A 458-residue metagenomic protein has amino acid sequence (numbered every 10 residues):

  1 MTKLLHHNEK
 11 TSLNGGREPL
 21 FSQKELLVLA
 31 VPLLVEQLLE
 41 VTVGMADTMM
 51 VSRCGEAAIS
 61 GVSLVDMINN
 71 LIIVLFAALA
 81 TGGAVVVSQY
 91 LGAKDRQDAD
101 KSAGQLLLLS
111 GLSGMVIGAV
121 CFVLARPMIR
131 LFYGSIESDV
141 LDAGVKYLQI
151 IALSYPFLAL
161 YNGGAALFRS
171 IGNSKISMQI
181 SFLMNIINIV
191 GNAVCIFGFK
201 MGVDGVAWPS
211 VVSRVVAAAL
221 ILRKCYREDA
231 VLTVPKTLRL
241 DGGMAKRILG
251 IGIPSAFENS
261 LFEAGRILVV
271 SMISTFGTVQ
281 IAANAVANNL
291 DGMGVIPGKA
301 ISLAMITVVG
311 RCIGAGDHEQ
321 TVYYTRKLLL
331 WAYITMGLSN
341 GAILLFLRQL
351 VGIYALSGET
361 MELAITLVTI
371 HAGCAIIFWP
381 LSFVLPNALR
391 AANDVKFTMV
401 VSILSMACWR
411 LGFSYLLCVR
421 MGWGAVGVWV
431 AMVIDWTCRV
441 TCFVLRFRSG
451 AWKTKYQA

Functional and structural regions predicted by a protein language model:
M1-A30, V87-S154, I196-I253, V309-A375 (+1 more regions): Short alpha-helical transmembrane segments in multi-pass integral membrane proteins
R17-M49, R53-C54, N70-G82, V86 (+5 more regions): N-terminal transmembrane alpha-helices
V28-D47, I150, M184, S213-A217 (+3 more regions): Transmembrane helical elements of multi-pass membrane transporters/channels
Q37-L38, V74, G114, G118 (+11 more regions): Residue-level hotspots within the lipid-embedded alpha helices of multi-pass solute transporters
L38-S60, I129-S138, V194-M201, S260-M293 (+3 more regions): Helix-terminus/linker motif at the lipid-water interface of multi-pass membrane proteins
E56-M67, G144, L148, A207 (+4 more regions): Small-residue hotspots at the loop-to-helix junctions and early N-terminal turns of transmembrane alpha-helices
I59-A119, L158-S177, V270, I281-L347 (+1 more regions): Small-residue-rich hydrophobic transmembrane alpha-helices
A80, I150-R169, S177-N188, V206-I221 (+5 more regions): Short runs within selected transmembrane alpha-helices of multi-pass transporters and secretion channels
